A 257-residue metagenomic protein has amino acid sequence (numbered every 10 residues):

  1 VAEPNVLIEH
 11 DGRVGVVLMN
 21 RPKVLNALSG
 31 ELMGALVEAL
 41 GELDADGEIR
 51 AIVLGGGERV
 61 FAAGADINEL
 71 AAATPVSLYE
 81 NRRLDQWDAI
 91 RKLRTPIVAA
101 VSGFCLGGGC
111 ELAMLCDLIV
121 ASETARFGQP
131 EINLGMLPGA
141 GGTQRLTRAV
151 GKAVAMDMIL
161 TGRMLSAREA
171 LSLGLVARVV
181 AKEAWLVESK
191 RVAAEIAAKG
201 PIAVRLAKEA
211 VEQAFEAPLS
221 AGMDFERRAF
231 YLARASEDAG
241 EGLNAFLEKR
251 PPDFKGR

Functional and structural regions predicted by a protein language model:
V1-E3, N244-R257: Terminal low-complexity tails and localization/encapsulation signals of metabolic enzymes
V1-G57, D88, V187: Conserved CoA-thioester-binding segment of acyl-CoA-metabolizing enzymes
N5, G34, E48, G56-K92 (+3 more regions): Glycine- (often His-adjacent) and acidic-residue-rich active-site loop that binds/positions the CoA thioester
P22, V120-A125, A167, V176-D224 (+3 more regions): C-terminal long alpha-helix characteristic of the crotonase
Q86-K92, A100, L106-L160, L173 (+1 more regions): CoA-thioester-processing core
A235-A239, A245: Interdomain hinge/lid region at the active-site interface of Rossmann-like NAD(P)-dependent oxidoreductases
